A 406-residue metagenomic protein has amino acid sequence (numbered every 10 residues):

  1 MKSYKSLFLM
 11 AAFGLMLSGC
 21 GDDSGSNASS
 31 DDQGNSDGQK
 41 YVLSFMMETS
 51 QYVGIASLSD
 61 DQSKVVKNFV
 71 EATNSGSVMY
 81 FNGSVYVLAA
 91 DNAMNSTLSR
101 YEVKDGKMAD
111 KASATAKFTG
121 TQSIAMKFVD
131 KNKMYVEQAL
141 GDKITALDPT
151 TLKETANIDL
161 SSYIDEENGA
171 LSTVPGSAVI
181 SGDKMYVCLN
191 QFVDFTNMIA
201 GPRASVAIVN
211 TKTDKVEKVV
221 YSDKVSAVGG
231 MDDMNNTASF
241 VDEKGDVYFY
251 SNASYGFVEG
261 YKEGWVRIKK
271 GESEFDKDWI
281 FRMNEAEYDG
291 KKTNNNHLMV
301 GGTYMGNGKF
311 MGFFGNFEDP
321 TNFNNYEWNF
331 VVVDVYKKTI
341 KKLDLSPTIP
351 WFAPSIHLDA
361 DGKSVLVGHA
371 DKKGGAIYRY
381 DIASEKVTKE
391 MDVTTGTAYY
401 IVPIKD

Functional and structural regions predicted by a protein language model:
M1-L43: Bacterial Sec-dependent N-terminal signal peptides
D31-S36, S77-F81, S123-V129, S172-G182 (+4 more regions): Structural signature of eukaryotic scaffold interfaces centered on beta-propeller domains
M47-Q51, D91-N95, L140-K143, F192-T196 (+3 more regions): Short glycine/acidic-enriched loop and turn motifs that connect beta-strands
G54-E154: Post-signal peptide N-terminal segment of secreted/secretory-pathway proteins
A112-T119, I158-L171, V216-M234, F275-N296 (+2 more regions): Surface-exposed loop and turn segments in beta-propeller and other repeat-based domains that flank or scaffold
D148, A200-D214, Y261-S273, Y326-Y336 (+1 more regions): Beta-propeller blade signature
V187-R203, F249-G264, G312-Y326: Short, conserved, GDST-rich strand-edge loop motifs in beta-rich repeat architectures
N295-G368: Loop/turn-rich, solvent-exposed surfaces of beta-rich toroidal or solenoidal domains
